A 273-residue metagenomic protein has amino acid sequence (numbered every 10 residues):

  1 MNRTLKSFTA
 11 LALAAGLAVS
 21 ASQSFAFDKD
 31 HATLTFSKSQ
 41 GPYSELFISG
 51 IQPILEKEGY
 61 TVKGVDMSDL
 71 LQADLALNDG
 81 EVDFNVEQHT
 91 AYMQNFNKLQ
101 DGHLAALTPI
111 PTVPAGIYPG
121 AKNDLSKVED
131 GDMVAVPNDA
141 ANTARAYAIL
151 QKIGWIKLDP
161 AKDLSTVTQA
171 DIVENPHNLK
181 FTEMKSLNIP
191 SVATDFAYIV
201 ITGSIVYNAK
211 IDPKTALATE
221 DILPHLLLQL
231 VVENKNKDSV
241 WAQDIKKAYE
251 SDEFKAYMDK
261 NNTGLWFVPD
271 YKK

Functional and structural regions predicted by a protein language model:
S24-T35, E56, T61, L125-D132: Immediate post-signal peptide segment of exported/extracytoplasmic ligand-binding proteins
Q40-V65: Short, polar/charged alpha-helical segment
G64-L75, K162-S191: Short helix-initiation/N-cap motifs at beta->coil->alpha
S68-L70, G80, F84-Q94, K185-S186 (+2 more regions): Beta->alpha turn/N-cap motifs
N95-L107, A121-K122, A193-D195, N208-T219: Ligand-binding "clamshell"
L107-I156, K255: A conserved helix-loop-strand patch within extracytoplasmic ligand-binding domains of the periplasmic binding
P114-L125, L226-S239: A bilobed periplasmic-binding-protein/Venus flytrap-type ligand-binding module shared by bacterial periplasmic
T143-Q151, Y249-P269: Periplasmic-binding protein-like
